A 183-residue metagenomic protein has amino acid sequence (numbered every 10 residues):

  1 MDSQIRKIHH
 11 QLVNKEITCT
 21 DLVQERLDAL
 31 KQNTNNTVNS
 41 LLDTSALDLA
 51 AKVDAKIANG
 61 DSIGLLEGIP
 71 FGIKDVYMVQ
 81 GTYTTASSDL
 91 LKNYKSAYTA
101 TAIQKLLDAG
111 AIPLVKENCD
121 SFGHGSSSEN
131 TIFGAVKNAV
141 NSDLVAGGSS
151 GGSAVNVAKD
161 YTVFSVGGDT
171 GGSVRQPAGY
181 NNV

Functional and structural regions predicted by a protein language model:
M1-D48: An N-terminal boundary/leader segment
I8-L12, V53, S153: Generic hydrophobic alpha-helical segments
N33, L65-K105, S126: Enzymes and membrane/adaptor proteins characterized by extended Gly/Ser/Thr/Asp/Glu-rich, aromatic-dotted
A46-A51, G110-A111: Long amphipathic alpha-helix in the N-terminal Rossmann-like dinucleotide-binding domain of NAD(P)-dependent
V53-P70: Immediate post-signal peptide segment of exported/extracytoplasmic ligand-binding proteins
T99-A100, Q104-V183: Short glycine/serine-rich loop segments
